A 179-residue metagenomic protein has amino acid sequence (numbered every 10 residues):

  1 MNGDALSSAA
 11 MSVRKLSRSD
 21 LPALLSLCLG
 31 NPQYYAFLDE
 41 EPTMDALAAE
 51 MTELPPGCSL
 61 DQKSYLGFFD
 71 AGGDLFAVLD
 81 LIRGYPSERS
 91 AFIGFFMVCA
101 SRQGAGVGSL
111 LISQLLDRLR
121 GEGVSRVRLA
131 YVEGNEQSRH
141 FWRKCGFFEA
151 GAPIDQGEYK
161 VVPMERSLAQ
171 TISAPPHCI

Functional and structural regions predicted by a protein language model:
L6-S7, K15-P22, S26-S101, I112-Q114 (+5 more regions): Acetyl-CoA-dependent GNAT
C99-S101, A105, E133-G134: Active-site acidic-Proline motif in GNAT/NAT acetyltransferases
S109: Residues forming the Rossmann-fold NAD(P)(H) cofactor-binding site
R120-A130: Conserved GNAT acetyl-CoA-binding A-motif
L129-R139, D155-Y159: Conserved beta-strand-loop-alpha-helix junction that forms the acyl-donor binding cleft
R143-A152: Conserved acetyl-CoA-binding loop of GNAT-fold acetyltransferases
